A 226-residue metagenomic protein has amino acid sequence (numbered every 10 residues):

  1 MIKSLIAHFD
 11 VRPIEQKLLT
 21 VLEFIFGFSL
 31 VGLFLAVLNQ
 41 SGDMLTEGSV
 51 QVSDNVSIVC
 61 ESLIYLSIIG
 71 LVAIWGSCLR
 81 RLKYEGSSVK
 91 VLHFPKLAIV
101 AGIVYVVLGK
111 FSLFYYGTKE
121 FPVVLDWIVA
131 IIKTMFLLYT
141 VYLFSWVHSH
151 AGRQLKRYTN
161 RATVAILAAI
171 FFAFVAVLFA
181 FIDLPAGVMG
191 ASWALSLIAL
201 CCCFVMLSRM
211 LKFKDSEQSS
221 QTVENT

Functional and structural regions predicted by a protein language model:
M1-L22, S219-T226: N-terminal juxtamembrane cytosolic/stromal segments of multi-pass membrane proteins
I14, V91, F144-I170, F213-V223: Membrane-helix boundary/juxtamembrane motif in polytopic membrane proteins
E23-F26, W75, V89-V107, T159-F171: Transmembrane alpha-helical segments of multi-pass membrane proteins
L38-G48, G109-F121, F174-P185: Juxtamembrane "helix-exit" motif on the non-cytosolic side of transmembrane helices
V56-I69, L125-L137, V188-A199: Alpha-helical transmembrane segments of polytopic membrane proteins
Y65-A98, T140-G152, L207: Internal transmembrane alpha-helix with an interfacial aromatic "cap," most often the third helix
V72, L167-T226: C-terminal transmembrane-bundle signature of multipass membrane proteins, characterized by strong activation on
V104-R157: Membrane-proximal helix-loop-helix units in multi-pass membrane proteins
